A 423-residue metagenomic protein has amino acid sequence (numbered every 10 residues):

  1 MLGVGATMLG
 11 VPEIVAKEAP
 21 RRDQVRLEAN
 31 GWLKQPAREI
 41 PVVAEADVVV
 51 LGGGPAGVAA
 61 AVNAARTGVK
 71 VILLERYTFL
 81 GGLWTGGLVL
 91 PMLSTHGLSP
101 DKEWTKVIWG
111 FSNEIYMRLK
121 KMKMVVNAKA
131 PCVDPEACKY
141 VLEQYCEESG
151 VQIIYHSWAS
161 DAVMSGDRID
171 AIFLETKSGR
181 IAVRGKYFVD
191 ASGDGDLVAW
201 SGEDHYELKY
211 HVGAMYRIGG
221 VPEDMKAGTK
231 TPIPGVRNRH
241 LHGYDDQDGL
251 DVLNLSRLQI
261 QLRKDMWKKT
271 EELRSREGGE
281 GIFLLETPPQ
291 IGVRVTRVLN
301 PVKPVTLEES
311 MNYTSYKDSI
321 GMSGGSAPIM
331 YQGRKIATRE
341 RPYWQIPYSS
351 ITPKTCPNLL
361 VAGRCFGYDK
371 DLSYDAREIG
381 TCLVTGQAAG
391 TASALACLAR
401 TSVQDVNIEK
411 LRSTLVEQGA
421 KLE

Functional and structural regions predicted by a protein language model:
M1-K17: N-terminal export signals
E18-P41: N-terminal pre-domain segments of enzymes
E39, H156, R180-Y187, A191-E423: Flavin (FAD/FMN)-binding glycine-rich loop and adjacent Rossmann-like elements that form
I40-G54: Beta1/beta-strand and adjacent pyrophosphate-binding region of the FAD-binding site in flavoprotein oxidoreductases
G57: N-terminal Rossmann-fold NAD(P) dinucleotide-binding loop
A64: Aromatic pocket-lining residues of Rossmann-like dinucleotide-binding sites
V69-K70, E75-D161, Y216: Conserved N-terminal/central alpha/beta ligand/cofactor-binding core
V163-A182: Conserved beta-strand-loop-beta-strand element in the redox core of flavoprotein oxidoreductases
